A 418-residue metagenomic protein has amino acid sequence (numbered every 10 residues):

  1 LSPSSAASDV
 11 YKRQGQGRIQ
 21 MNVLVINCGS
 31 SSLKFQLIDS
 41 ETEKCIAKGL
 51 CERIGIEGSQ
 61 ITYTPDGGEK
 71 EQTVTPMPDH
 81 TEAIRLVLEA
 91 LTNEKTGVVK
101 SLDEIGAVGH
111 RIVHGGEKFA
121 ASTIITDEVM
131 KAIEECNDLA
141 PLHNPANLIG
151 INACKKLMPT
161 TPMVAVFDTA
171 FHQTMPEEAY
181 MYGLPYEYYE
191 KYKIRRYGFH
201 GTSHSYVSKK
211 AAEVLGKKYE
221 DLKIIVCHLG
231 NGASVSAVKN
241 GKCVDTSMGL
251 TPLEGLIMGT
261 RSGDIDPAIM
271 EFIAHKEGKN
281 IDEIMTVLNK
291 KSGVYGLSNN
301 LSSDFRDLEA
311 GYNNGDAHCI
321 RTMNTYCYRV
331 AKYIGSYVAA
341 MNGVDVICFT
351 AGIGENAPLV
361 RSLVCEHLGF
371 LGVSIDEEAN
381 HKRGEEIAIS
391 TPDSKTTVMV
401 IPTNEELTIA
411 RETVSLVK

Functional and structural regions predicted by a protein language model:
L1-Q14: Single conserved hydrophobic/aromatic residue that forms the stacking wall/gate of nucleotide- or nucleobase-binding
Q20-L24: Extreme N-terminal starter segment of soluble prokaryotic enzymes
S32-M77, G249: Short glycine-rich, Thr/Ser-proximal phosphate-binding strand/loop in the N-terminal lobe of ATP-dependent enzymes
L91-H143, V164, A170-A179: Short beta-strand-loop/turn "lid" adjacent to the catalytic site in phosphate-handling enzymes
F171-H275: Glycine-rich phosphate-binding loop of actin/hexokinase-like ATP-binding domains
K239, D245-E277, T286, A351-K382: Catalytic phosphate/nucleotide-handling subdomain of diverse soluble enzymes
E277-T322: A mobile "lid/hinge" subdomain adjacent to the ATP/sugar-phosphate binding pocket shared across diverse ATP-dependent
I320, N324-D345, G354-K418: Internal helix-turn-beta structural module
